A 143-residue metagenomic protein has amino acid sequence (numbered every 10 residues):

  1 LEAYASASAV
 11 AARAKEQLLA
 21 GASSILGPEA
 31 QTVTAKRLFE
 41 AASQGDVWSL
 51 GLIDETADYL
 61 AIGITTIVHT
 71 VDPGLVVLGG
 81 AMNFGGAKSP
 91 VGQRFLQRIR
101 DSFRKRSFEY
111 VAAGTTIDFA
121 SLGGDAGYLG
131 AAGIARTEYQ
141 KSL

Functional and structural regions predicted by a protein language model:
L1-L143: ATP-binding/phosphotransfer module of carbohydrate and carboxylate kinases, centering on a glycine-rich
